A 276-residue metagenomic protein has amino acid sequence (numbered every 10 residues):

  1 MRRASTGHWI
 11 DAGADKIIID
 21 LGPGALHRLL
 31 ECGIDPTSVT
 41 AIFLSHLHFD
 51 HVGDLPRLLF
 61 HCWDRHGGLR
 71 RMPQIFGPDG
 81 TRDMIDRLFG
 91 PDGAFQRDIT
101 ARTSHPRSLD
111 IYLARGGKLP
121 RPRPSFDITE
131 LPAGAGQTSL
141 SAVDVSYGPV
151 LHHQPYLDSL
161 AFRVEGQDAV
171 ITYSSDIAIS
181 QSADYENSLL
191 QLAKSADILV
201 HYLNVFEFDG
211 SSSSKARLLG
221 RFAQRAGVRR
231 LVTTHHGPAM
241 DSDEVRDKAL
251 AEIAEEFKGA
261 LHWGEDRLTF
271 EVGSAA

Functional and structural regions predicted by a protein language model:
M1-A169, K248-A275: Binuclear metal-dependent hydrolase catalytic cores
A161, E165-V170, S174-L268: Cap/insert and terminal regions of metallo-dependent hydrolase folds
